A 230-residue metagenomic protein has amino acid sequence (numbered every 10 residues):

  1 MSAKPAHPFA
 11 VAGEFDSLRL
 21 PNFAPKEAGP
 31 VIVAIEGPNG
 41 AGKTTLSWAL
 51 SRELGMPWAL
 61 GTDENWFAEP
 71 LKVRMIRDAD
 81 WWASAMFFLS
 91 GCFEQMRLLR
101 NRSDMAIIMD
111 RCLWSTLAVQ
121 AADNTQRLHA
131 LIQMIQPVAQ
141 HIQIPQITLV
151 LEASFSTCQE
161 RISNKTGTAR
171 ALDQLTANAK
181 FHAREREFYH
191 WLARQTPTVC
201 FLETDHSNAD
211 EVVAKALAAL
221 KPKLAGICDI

Functional and structural regions predicted by a protein language model:
S2-F23, Q159-I230: NTP-dependent small-molecule kinase module
N22-P30: Phosphate-binding P-loop
I35: Hydrophobic anchor at the beta1->P-loop junction of P-loop NTPases
G40-A41: ATP-binding Walker
T44: Walker A/P-loop
W48-E94: Conserved substrate/cofactor phosphate-moiety recognition/catalytic segment in nucleotide-dependent phosphotransferases
D80-H141: Glycine-rich phosphate-binding loop used to anchor ATP phosphates in small-molecule kinases, encompassing both
V119-E187: A glycine- and Lys/Arg-enriched "phosphate-lid" helix/loop adjacent to the NTP-binding pocket of small-molecule kinases
